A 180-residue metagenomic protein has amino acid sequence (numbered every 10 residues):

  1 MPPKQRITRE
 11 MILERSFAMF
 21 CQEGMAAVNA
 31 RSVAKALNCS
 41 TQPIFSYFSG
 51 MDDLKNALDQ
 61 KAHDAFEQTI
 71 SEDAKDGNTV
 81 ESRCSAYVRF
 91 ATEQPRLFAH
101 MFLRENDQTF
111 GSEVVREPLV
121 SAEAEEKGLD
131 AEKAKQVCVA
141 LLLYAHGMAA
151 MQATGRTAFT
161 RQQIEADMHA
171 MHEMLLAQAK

Functional and structural regions predicted by a protein language model:
M1-I7, K180: N-terminal intrinsically disordered/low-complexity leader segments
T8, I12-R15, A62, V137: N-terminal positioning helix adjacent to the helix-turn-helix/winged-helix DNA-binding module
M11, R15, M19-D53, A57: Helix-turn-helix
N56-R83, P118-E126: Amphipathic alpha-helical linker/stalk segments
L58-A62, F66, R83, Y87 (+6 more regions): Hydrophobic/aromatic residues within well-ordered alpha-helical segments
V80-R104, T109-E113, L142-A145: Helical hydrophobic small-molecule/effector-binding pocket
L97-H100, L142-T160, M174-K180: Amphipathic C-terminal alpha-helical segment
E105-A140, E165-A177: Amphipathic alpha-helical packing segments from all-alpha helical-bundle domains
